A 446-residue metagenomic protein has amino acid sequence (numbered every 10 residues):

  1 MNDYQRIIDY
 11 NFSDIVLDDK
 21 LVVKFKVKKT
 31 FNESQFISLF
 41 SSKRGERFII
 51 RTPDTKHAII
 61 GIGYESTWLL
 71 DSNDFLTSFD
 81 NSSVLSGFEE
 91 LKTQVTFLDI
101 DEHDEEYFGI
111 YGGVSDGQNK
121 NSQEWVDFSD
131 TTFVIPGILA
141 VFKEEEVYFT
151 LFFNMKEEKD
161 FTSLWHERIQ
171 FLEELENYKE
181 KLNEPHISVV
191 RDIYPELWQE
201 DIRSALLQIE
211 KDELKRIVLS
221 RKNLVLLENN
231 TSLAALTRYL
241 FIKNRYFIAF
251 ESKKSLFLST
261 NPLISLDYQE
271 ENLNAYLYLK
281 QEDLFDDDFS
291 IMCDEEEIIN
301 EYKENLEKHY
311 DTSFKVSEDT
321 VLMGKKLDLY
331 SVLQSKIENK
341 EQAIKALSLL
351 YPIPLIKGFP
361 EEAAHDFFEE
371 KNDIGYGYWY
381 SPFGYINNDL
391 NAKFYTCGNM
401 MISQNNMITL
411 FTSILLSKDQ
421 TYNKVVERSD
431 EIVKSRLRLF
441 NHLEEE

Functional and structural regions predicted by a protein language model:
N2-I7, S86-R216, K222, S290-C293 (+2 more regions): Non-catalytic accessory segments adjacent to catalytic cores
N2-S38, T55-L85, H166-E196, D201-I202 (+5 more regions): Contiguous alpha-helical scaffold segments within structured protein domains that host functional hotspots
T30-N32, L224-E228, Y380, G384-D389: Beta-rich nucleic-acid/ligand-interaction surfaces
S34-F108, K120-S122, V126-F128: An N-terminal, globular interaction/scaffold subdomain
I60-S66, R221-E295, L390-S413: An anion-binding catalytic pocket shared by soluble metabolic enzymes
I110-V114, I217, I248-S252, G377-Y385: A short glycine-rich, hydrophobically flanked beta-strand micro-motif that places a catalytic Asp/Glu for divalent metal
G112, A140, D212, L266 (+3 more regions): A residue-level signal for conserved active-site and pocket-lining positions in enzyme catalytic cores
K357-A363, F367-E446: Glycine-rich, small/acidic residue-mixed loop/short-helix segments
